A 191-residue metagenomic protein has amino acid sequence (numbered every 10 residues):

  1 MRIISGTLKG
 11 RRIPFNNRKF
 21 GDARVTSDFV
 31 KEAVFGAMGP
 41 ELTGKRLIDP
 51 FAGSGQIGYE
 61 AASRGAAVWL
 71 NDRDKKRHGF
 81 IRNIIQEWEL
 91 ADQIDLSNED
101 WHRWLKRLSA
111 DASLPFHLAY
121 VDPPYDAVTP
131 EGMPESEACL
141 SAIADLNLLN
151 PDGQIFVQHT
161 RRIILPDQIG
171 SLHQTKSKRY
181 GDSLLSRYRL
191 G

Functional and structural regions predicted by a protein language model:
M1-G191: Class I S-adenosyl-L-methionine-dependent methyltransferase catalytic core
